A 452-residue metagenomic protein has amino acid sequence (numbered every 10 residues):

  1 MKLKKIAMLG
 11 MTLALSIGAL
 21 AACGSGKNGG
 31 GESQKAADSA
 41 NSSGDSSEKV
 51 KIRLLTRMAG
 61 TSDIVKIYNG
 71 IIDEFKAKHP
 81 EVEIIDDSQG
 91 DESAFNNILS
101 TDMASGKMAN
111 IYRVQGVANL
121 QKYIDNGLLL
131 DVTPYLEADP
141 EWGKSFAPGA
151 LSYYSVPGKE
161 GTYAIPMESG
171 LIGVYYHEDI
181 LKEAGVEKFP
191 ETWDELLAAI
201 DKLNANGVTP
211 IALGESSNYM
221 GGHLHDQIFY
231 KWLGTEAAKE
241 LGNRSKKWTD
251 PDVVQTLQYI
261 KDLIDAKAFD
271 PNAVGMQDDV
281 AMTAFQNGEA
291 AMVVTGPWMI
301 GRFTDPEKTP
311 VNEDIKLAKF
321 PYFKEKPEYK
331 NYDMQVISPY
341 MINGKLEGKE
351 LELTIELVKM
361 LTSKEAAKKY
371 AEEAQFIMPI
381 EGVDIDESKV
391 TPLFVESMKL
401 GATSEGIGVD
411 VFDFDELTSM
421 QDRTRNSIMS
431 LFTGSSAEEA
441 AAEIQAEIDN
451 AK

Functional and structural regions predicted by a protein language model:
M8-G10, A21-N126, E137-K144, K188 (+5 more regions): Conserved N-terminal structural module of periplasmic/extracytoplasmic solute-binding proteins
A77-K78, E160, A266, E307-A374: Extracytoplasmic/periplasmic substrate-recognition and gating elements
A109-N110, E141-I180, T209-A212, P327-Y332 (+1 more regions): A structural signal for short loop-to-beta-strand junctions that line the ligand-binding cleft of periplasmic/secreted
V117-G173, L197, H223-L224, T235 (+2 more regions): Hinge/lid segment of periplasmic solute-binding proteins
T133-F146, E215, W232-Q255, P306-P310 (+4 more regions): Short, solvent-exposed loop/beta-turn-alpha elements that line the ligand-binding surface or hinge of extracytoplasmic
P157-M167, I172, L197-K246: Extracytoplasmic/periplasmic solute-binding protein
I200-K202, G242-A273: Glycine-centered hinge/linker elements that transmit conformational signals in sensory and ligand-binding systems
M334, F376-D384, V395-K452: C-terminal capping/gating helix-and-loop segments adjacent to ligand/active sites or protein-protein/ligand interfaces
